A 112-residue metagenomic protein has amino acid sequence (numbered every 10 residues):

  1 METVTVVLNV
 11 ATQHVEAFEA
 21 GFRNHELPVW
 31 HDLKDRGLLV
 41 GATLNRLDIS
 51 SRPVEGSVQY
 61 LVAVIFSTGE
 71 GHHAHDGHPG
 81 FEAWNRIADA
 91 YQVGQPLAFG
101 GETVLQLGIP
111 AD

Functional and structural regions predicted by a protein language model:
E2-A11, G41-E82: Short, well-ordered beta-strand segments in beta-rich or mixed alpha/beta enzyme and ligand-binding folds
T5-L8, E16, L105: N-terminal non-cleavable signal-anchor helices
V10, V29, A63, F99 (+1 more regions): Generic detector of low-complexity/intrinsically disordered segments and short hydrophobic N-terminal stretches
H14-L44: Short amphipathic alpha-helical segments
E19-F22, H75-D76, N85-A88: Short, flexible helix/strand-to-coil boundary loops that buttress conserved ligand/catalytic motifs in alpha/beta
V29-K34, F66-E70, R86-Y91: Glycine-rich loops and low-complexity Gly/Arg-rich segments that provide flexible linkers or classic glycine-based
L38-Q59, E82-D112: Glycine-rich beta-strand-turn "strand-cap" elements at beta-sheet edges
